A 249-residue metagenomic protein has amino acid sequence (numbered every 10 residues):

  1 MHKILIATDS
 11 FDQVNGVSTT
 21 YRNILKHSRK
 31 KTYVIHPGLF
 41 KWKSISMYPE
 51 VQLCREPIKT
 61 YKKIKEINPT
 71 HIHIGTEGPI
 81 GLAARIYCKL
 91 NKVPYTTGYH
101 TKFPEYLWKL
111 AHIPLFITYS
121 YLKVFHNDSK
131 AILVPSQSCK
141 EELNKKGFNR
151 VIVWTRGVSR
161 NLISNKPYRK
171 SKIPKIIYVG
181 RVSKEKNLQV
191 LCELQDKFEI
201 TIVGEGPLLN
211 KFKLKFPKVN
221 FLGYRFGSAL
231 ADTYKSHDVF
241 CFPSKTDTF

Functional and structural regions predicted by a protein language model:
M1-F40: N-terminal subdomain of nucleotide-sugar transferases
L90, L115-A131: Membrane-proximal helix-turn-helix segments that form the acceptor-binding/catalytic region of lipid-linked
S138, G157: Carbohydrate-associated surface elements
V158-P174, N210: Acidic anion/phosphate-binding donor-loop and adjacent secondary structure in glycosyltransferase catalytic cores
P167-V203: Conserved donor-binding/catalytic core segment of Leloir-type glycosyltransferases
N210-A229: Nucleotide-activated donor-binding/catalytic signature segment of Leloir-type glycosyltransferases, i.e., the conserved
Y224, D232-H237: Short alpha-helical donor nucleotide-sugar binding micro-motif in glycosyltransferases
K245: Aromatic "clamp/platform" in nucleotide-sugar-dependent glycosyltransferases that forms part of the donor/acceptor
